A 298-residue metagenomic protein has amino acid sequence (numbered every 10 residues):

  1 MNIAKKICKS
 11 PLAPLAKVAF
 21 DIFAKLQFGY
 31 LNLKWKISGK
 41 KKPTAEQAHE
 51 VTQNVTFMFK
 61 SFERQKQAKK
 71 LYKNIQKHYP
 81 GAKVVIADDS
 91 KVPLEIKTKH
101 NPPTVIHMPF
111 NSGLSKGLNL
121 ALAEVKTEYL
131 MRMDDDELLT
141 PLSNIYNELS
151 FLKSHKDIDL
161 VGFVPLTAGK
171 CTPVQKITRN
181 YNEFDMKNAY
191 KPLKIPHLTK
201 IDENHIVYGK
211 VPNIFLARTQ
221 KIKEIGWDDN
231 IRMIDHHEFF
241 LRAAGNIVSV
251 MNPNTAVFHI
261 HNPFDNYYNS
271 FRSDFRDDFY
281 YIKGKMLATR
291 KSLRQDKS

Functional and structural regions predicted by a protein language model:
I7-K73: N-proximal low-complexity "stem/linker" segments adjacent to membrane-targeting elements
K73-A82: Short, acidic, metal-binding catalytic loop of nucleotide-sugar glycosyltransferases
M108-V125: Glycine-rich, basic loop-to-helix element that forms the pyrophosphate-binding segment of sugar-nucleotide handling
L130: Short aromatic/hydrophobic "clamp" motif used to bind/position activated sugar donors
S143-N182: Conserved donor NDP-sugar-binding/catalytic core segment of glycosyltransferases
A168, N252-S273: Active-site donor/metal-binding and catalytic loop motifs of nucleotide-sugar-dependent glycosylation enzymes
L193-A217: A recurrent flexible, glycine/aromatic-enriched loop bordering the glycosyltransferase active site that acts as
M233-F239: Acidic donor-binding loop at a coil-to-helix junction in glycosyltransferase catalytic cores that engages
